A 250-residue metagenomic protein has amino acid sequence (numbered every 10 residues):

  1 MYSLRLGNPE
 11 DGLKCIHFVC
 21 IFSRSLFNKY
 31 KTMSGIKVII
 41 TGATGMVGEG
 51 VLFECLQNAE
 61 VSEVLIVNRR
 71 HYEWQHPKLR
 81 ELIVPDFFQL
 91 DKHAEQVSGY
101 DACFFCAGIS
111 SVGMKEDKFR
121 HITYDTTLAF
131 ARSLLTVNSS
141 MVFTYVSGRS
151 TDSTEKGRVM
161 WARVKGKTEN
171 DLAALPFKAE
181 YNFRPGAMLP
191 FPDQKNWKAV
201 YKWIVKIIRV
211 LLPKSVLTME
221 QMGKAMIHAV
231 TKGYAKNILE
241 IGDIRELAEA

Functional and structural regions predicted by a protein language model:
V38, R80-A129, S133-L135, D152: NAD(P)H-binding glycine-rich loop region in Rossmannoid oxidoreductase-like domains and their noncatalytic homologs
V38-Q57: N-terminal Rossmann NAD(P)H-binding glycine-rich loop of SDR-like oxidoreductase domains
Q57, P77, S153-A250: Oxidoreductase cofactor-interface core, primarily capturing Rossmann-like NAD(P)-dependent enzymes
L65: Conserved beta-strand positions in the Rossmann-like core of class I SAM-dependent methyltransferases
N68-R70, I109, D117, H121-A162 (+3 more regions): Conserved Rossmann-fold NAD(P)-dependent oxidoreductase catalytic core, especially the SDR/UDP-sugar
R70-K78: Short loop/helix-cap segments at secondary-structure boundaries that form the rim of catalytic
